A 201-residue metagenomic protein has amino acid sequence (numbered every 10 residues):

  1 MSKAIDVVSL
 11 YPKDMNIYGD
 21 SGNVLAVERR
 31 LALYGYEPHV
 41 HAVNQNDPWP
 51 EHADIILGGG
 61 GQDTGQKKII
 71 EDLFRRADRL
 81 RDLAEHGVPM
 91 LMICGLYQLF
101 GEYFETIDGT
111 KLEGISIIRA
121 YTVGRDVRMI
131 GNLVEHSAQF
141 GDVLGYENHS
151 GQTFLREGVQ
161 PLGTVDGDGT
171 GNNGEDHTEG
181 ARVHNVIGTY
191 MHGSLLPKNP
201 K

Functional and structural regions predicted by a protein language model:
M1-E85, P197-K201: N-terminal beta1-alpha1 cap of cysteine-dependent amidohydrolase-like domains
K3-I5, Q139-V143, R182-I187: Beta-strand-turn-beta hairpins that frame and shape the catalytic cleft of phosphate-ester-processing enzymes
S9, V40, I117, G145-E147 (+1 more regions): Conserved beta-strand scaffold positions in the cores of enzyme catalytic domains, especially in NTP/NDP-utilizing
Y11-K13, S150-Q152, G193-L195: Glycine-rich beta-alpha junction loops
I55-G59, L91, G188-Y190: Structural motif
D63-F140: Cysteine-nucleophile active-site neighborhood
T106-G180: Pocket-forming structural segment of enzyme catalytic cores
N173-K201: A glycine-centered loop/beta-turn motif at secondary-structure junctions
